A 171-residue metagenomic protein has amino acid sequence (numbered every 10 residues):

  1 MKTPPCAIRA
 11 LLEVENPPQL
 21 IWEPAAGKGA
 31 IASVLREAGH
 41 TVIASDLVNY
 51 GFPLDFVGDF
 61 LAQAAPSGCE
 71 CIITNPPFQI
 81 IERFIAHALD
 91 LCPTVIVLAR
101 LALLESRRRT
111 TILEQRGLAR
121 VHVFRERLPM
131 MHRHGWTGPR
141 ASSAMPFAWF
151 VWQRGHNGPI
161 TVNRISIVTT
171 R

Functional and structural regions predicted by a protein language model:
M1-R171: Class I S-adenosyl-L-methionine-dependent methyltransferase catalytic core
